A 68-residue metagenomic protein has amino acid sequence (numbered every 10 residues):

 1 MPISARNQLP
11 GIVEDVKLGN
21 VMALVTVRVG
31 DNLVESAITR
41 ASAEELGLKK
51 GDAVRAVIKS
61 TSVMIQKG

Functional and structural regions predicted by a protein language model:
M1-G68: Non-catalytic connector elements of ABC transporters
